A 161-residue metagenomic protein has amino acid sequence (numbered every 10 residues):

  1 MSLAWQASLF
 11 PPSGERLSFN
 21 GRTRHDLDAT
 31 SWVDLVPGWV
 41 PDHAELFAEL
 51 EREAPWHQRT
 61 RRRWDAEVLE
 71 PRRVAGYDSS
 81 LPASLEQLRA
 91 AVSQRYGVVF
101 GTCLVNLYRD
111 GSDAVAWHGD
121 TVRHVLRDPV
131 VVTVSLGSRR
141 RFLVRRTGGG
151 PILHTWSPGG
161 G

Functional and structural regions predicted by a protein language model:
M1-G161: Non-heme Fe(II) oxygenase metal-center motifs and adjacent flexible, charged/small-residue loops
